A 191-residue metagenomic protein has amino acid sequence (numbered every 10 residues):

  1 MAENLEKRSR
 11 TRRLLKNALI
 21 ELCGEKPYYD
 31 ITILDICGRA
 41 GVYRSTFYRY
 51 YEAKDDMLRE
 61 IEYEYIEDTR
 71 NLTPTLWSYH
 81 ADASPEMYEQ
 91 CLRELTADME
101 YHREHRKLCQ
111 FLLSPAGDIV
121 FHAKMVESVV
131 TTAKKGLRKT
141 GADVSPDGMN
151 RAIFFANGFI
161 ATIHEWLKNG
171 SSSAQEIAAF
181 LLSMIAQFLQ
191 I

Functional and structural regions predicted by a protein language model:
M1-K26: Basic, helix-initiating cap at the start of DNA-binding domains
A18, Y50, E60: Residues in the recognition helix of alpha-helical DNA-binding motifs
L22-D56: Helix-turn-helix
T32-I33, E62-T73: Short, basic, alpha-helical segments at the C-terminal edge of helix-turn-helix-like DNA-binding modules
P74-E104: Hydrophobic alpha-helical connector segments
T96-A123: Amphipathic alpha-helical segments used for helix-helix packing
A116-G141, M149-N157: Amphipathic alpha-helical packing segments from all-alpha helical-bundle domains
V126, P146-K168, S172-Q187: Hydrophobic alpha-helical segments that form the core of small-molecule binding pockets and/or dimer interfaces
